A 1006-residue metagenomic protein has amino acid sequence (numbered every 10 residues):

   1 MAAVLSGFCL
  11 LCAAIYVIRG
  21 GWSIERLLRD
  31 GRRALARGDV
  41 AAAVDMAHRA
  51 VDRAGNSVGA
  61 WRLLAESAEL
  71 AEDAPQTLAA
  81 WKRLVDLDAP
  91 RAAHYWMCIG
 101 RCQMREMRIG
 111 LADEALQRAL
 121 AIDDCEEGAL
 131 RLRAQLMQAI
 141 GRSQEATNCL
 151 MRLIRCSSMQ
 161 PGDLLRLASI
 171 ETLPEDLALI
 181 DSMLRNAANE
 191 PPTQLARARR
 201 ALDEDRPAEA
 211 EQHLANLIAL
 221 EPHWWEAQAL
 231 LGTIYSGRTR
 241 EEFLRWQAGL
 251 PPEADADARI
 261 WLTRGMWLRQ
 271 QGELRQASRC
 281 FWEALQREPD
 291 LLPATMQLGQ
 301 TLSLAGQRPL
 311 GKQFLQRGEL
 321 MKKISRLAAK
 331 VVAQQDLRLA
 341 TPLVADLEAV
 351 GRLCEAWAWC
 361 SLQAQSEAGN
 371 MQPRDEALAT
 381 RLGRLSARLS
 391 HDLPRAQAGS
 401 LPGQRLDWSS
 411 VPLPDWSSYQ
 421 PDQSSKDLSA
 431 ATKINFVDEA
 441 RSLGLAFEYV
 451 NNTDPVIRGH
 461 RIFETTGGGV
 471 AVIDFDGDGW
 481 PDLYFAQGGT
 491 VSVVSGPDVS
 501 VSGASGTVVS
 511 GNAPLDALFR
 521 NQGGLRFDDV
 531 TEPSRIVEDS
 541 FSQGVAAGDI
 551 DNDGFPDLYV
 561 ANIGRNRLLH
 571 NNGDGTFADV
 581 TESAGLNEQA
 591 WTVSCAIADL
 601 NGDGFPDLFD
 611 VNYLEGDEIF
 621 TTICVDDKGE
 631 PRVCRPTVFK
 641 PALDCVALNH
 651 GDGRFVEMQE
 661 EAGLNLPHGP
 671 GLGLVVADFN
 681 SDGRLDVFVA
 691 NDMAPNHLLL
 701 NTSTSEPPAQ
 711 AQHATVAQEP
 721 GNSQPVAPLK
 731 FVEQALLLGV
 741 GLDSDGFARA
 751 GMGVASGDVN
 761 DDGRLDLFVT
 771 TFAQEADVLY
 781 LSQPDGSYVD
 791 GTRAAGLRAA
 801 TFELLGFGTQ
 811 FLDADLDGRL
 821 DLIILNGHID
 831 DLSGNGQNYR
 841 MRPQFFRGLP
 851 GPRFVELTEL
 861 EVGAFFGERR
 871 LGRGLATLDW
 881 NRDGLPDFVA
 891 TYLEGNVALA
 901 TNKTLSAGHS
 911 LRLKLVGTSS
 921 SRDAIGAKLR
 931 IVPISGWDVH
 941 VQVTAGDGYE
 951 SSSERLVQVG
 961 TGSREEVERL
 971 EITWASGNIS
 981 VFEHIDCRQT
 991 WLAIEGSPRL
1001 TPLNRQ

Functional and structural regions predicted by a protein language model:
A36, L70, R105, A139-I140 (+6 more regions): Register position in tetratricopeptide repeats
S57, R91-A92, E126, Q160 (+8 more regions): Residue-level recognition of tetratricopeptide repeat
L63, C98, L132, R166-L167 (+5 more regions): Canonical tetratricopeptide repeat
M296, T341, W359, T453 (+3 more regions): Gly/Ser/Thr/Pro-enriched helix-cap/hinge segments flanking short amphipathic alpha-helices
R338, L445-G469, S534-A546, G585-A596 (+9 more regions): Repeat-based blade/solenoid architectures
G467-G477, R520, F541-P556, R567-H570 (+7 more regions): Beta-propeller blade termini
L483-Q487, D553, D557-N562, L608-N612 (+5 more regions): Hydrophobic beta-strand segments that make up the repeating blades of beta-propeller and related beta-repeat
